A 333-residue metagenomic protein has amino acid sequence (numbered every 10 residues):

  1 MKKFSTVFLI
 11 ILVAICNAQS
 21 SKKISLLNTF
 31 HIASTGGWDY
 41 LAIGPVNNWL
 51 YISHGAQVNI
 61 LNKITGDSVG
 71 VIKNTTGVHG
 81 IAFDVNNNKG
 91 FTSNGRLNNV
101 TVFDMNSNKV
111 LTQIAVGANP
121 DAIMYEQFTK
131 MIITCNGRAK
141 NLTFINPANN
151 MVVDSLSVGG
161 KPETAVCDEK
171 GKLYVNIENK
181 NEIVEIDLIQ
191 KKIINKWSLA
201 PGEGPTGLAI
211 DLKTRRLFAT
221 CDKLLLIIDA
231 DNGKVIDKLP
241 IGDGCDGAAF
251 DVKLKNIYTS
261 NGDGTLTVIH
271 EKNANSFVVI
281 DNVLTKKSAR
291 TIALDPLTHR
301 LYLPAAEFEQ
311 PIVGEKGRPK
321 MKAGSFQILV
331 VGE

Functional and structural regions predicted by a protein language model:
M1-K23: Bacterial Sec-dependent N-terminal signal peptides
A18-E333: Predominantly soluble domains enriched in secretory-pathway, periplasmic, or organellar proteins
